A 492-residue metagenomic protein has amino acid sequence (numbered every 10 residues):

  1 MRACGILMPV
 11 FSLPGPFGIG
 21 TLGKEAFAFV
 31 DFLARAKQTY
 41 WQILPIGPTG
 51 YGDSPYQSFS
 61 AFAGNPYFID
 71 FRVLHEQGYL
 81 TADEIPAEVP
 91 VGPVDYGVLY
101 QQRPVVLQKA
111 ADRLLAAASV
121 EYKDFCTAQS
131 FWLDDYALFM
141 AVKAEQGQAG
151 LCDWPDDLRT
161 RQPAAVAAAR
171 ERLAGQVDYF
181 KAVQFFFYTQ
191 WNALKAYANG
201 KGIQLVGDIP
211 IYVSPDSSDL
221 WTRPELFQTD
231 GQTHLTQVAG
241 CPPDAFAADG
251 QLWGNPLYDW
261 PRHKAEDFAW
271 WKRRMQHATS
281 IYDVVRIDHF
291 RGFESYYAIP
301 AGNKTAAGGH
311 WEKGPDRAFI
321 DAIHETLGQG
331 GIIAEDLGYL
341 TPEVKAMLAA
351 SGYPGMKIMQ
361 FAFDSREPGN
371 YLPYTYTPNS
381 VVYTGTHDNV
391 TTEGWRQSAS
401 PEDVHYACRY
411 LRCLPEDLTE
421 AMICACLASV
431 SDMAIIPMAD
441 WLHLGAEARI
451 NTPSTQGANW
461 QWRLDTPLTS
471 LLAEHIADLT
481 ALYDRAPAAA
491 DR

Functional and structural regions predicted by a protein language model:
M1-K37: Mature N-terminal, pre-catalytic/accessory segment of carbohydrate-active enzymes
P9, D53-Q184, Y188, V213-I435 (+2 more regions): Alpha-amylase-like alpha-glycosidases and glucanotransferases acting on alpha-linked glucans and related
K24-D31, T189-Y197, W271-R273, L418-M422: Short alpha-helical segments and helix-capping/turn motifs at coil-helix boundaries
K24-T49, H277-Y282, C426-A428: Catalytic domains of carbohydrate-active enzymes, especially glycoside hydrolases
A34, W191-N199, H324, L348-A349: Surface-exposed amphipathic alpha-helices with a cationic face
L44, Q204-V206, P210, V284 (+1 more regions): Outer-envelope exported proteins of Gram-negative bacteria
F180-V213: Conserved, well-ordered alpha-helix/loop/beta-strand core segments that scaffold catalytic motifs
L444-R492: In a subset of proteins, long, contiguous C-terminal domains/tails are tracked
